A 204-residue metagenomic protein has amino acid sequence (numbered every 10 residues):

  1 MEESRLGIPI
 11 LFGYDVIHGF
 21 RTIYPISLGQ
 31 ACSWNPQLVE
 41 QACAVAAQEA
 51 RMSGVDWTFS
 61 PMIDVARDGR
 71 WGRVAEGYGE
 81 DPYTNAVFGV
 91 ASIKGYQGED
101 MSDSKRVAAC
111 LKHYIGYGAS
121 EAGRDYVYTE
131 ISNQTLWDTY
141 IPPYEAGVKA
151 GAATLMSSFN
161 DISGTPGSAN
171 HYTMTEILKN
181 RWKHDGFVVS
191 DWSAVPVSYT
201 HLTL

Functional and structural regions predicted by a protein language model:
M1-L204: Glycoside hydrolase catalytic-domain context in secreted enzymes
